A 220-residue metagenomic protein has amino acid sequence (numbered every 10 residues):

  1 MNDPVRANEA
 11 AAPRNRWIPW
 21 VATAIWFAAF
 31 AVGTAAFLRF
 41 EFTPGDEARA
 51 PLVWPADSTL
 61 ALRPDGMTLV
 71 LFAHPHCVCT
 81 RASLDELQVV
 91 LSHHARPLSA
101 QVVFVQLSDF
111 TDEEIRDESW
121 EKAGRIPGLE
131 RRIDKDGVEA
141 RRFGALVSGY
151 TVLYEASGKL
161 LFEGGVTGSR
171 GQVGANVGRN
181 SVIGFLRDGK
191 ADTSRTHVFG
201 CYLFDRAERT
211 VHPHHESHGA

Functional and structural regions predicted by a protein language model:
M1-A56: N-terminal targeting signals for export/organelle localization
R49-M67, E86-S92: A short beta-strand-turn-helix
R63-L87, P97, Q101, V182: Short active-site neighborhood of thiol/selenol oxidoreductases, capturing the structured segment around
H74, V103-L107, A156: Cofactor-binding loop segments of dinucleotide-utilizing enzymes, especially the Rossmann-like FAD- and NAD(P)+-binding
C77-T80, T151, C201: The canonical Cys-X-X-Cys-His
R81-G124, K135-R142: Structural microenvironment flanking redox-active thiols in thiol-disulfide oxidoreductases
S119-E155, L160-L161: Short, internal strand/loop/helix patches that form the active-site neighborhood or redox-interaction surface
L153-E155, L161, G165-A220: Thiol-/selenol-based redox modules, centered on thioredoxin-like and closely related oxidoreductase domains
